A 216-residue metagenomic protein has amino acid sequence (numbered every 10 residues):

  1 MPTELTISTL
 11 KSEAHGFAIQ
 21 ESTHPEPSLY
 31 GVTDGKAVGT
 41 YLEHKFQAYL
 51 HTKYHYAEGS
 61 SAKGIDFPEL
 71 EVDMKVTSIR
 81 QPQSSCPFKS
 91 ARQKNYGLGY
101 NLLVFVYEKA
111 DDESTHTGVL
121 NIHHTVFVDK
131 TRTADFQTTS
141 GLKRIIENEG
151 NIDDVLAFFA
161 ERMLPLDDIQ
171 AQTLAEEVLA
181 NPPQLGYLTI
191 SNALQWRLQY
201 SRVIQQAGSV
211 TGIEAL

Functional and structural regions predicted by a protein language model:
M1-P68, V76-L216: Nucleic-acid endonuclease domains
V72: Acidic/His-rich structured neighborhood in mature extracellular/periplasmic domains
